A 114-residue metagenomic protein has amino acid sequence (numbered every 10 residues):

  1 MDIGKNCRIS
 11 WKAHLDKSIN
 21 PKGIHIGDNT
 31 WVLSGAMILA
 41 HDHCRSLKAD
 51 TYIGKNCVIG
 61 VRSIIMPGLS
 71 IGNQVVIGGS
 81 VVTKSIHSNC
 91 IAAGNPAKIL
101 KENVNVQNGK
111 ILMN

Functional and structural regions predicted by a protein language model:
M1-N6, Q74, N95-N114: Terminal amphipathic alpha-helical/low-complexity segments used for targeting or macromolecular assembly
K5, S10-W11, D16-K17, K22 (+11 more regions): Left-handed beta-helix
D42-C44, E102-N103: Conserved catalytic-core motifs of eukaryotic protein kinase domains, centered on the activation segment
